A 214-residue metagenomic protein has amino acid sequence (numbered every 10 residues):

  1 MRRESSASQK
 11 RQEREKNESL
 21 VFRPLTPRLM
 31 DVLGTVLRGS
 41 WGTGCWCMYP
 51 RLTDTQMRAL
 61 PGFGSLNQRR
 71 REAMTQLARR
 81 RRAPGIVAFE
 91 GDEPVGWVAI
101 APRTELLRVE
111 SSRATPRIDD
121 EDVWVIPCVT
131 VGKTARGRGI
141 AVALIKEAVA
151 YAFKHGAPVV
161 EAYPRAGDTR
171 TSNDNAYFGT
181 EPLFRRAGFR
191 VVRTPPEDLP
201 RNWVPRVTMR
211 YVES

Functional and structural regions predicted by a protein language model:
M1-M57: Conserved N-terminal entry element of GNAT/NAT acetyltransferase domains
C45-P84: Active-site rim helix/loop that mediates acceptor-substrate recognition in acyltransferases
Q76, R80, F89, E93-R136 (+1 more regions): Conserved acyl-donor/pantetheine-binding loop and adjacent beta-alpha core of acyl/acetyltransferases and related
P84-I86, D122, W203-M209: Short beta-strand micro-motifs in enzyme catalytic cores
I126-V131, G137-K154: Conserved acetyl-CoA-binding loop-helix of GNAT-fold acetyltransferases
I145, A152-N175: Conserved GNAT acetyl-CoA-binding A-motif
N175-E181, A187, R193-S214: C-terminal "cap" of GNAT-fold acetyltransferases
